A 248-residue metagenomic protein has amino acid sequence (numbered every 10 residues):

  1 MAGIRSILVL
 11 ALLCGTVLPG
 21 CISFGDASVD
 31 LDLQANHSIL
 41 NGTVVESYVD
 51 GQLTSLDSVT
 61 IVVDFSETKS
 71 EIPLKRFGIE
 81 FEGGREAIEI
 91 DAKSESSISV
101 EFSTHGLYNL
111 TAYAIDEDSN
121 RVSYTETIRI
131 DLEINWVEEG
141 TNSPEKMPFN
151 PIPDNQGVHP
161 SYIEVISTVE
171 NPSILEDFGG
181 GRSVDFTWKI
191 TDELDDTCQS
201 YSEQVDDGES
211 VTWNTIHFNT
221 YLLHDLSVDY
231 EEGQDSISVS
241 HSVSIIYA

Functional and structural regions predicted by a protein language model:
M1-L40, L110: Secretory targeting signatures
T60-I72, T168-E170: Acidic, Ser/Thr
E86-S94, E203: Short beta-strand segments within Ig-like beta-sandwich modules, predominantly Fibronectin type-III
A92, V100-T104: Residue-level recognition of secondary-structure-to-loop junctions
G106-L110, T220-L226: Exposed beta-strand face motif in extracellular beta-rich ectodomains
A112-A114, V228-Y230: Conserved structural position at the C-terminal beta-strand of extracellular beta-sandwich adhesion modules
N120-I130, S238-V243: Edge beta-strands of extracellular beta-sandwich domains
P148-S200, Q204: Acidic, Ser/Thr/Pro-rich low-complexity intrinsically disordered segments
